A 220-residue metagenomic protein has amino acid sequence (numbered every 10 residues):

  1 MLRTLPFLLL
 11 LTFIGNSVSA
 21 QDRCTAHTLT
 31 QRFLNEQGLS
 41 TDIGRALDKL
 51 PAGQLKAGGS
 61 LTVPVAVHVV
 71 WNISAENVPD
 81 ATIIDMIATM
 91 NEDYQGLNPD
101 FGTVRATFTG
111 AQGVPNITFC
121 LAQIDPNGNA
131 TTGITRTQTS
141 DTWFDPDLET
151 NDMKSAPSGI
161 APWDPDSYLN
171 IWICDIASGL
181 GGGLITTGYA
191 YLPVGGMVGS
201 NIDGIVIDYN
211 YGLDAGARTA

Functional and structural regions predicted by a protein language model:
M1-L29, M90: Bacterial Sec-dependent N-terminal signal peptides
L5, T41, A81-I84: Generic alpha-helical secondary structure signal
S17-V18, N77, G102: Short linear functional motifs in flexible/disordered or boundary regions
V18, D48-T62, S155-S167: Short, surface-exposed loop and linker segments with low hydrophobicity and enrichment for Pro/Ser/Thr
Q21-S60, Y94: N-terminal zymogen propeptides
A46-N91, I173-S178, I185, A190 (+1 more regions): Fold-level signature of zinc-dependent metallopeptidase catalytic domains
A88-A220: Metzincin-family zinc-dependent endopeptidase catalytic domain
